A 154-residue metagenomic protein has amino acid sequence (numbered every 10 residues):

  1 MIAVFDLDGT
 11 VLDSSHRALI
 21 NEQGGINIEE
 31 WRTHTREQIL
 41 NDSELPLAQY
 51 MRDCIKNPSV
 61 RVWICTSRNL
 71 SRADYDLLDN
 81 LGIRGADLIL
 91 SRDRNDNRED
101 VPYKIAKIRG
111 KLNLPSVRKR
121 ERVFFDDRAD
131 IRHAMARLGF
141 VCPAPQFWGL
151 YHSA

Functional and structural regions predicted by a protein language model:
M1-R98: Alpha-helical substrate-recognition element adjacent to the catalytic core
R17-N21, P115, R137-L138: Single-residue recognition of alpha-helix boundary sites
N41-E44, D96-D100, K107, N113 (+1 more regions): A generic "structured core" feature
L47-N57, I105-V117: Short, basic/hydrophobic alpha-helical segments
Y75-I83, K111, H133-F140: Short, aromatic/basic amphipathic alpha-helical patches
R84-G85, R118-R120: Short loop/turn motifs at secondary-structure junctions
D93-V101, W148-A154: A short acidic, often aromatic-flanked loop/helix-cap motif at beta-alpha or helix-coil junctions that lines enzyme
K119-A154: Acidic, Mg2+-coordinating phosphoryl-transfer loop and its flanking beta/alpha structural elements, shared across
